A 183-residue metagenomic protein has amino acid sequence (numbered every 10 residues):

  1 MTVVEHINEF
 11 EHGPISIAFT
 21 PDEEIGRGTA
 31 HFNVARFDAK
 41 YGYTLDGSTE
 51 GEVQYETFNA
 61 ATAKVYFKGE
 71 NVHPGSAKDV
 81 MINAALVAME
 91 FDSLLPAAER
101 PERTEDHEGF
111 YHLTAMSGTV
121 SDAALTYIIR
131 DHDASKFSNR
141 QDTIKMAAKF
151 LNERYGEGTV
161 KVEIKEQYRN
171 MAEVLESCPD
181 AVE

Functional and structural regions predicted by a protein language model:
M1-F58, R100, T104, E108-T114 (+3 more regions): Acidic/histidine-rich catalytic neighborhood of metal-dependent amide-processing enzymes
H12, G75-K78: Inter-helical turn/loop segments and adjacent helix faces that build the functional surface of alpha-helical bundle
E23-R27, G69-S76, H112, E166-N170: Active-site-proximal beta-alpha loop/turn segments in soluble metabolic enzymes
N33-R36, N59-A60, I82-N83, D142-M146: Short, solvent-exposed amphipathic alpha-helical segments in soluble enzyme and RNA/protein-processing domains
S48, K68-E70, V162: Short loop segments at secondary-structure junctions
A61-N71: Residues forming anionic-ligand binding surfaces in small-molecule and nucleic-acid pockets of primarily soluble enzymes
A77-L86: Short glycine/threonine-rich catalytic loop with a Thr-x-Gly-x-Asp
A85-E183: Metal-dependent amide/peptide-bond hydrolase catalytic core, centered on the "pita-bread" metallohydrolase fold
